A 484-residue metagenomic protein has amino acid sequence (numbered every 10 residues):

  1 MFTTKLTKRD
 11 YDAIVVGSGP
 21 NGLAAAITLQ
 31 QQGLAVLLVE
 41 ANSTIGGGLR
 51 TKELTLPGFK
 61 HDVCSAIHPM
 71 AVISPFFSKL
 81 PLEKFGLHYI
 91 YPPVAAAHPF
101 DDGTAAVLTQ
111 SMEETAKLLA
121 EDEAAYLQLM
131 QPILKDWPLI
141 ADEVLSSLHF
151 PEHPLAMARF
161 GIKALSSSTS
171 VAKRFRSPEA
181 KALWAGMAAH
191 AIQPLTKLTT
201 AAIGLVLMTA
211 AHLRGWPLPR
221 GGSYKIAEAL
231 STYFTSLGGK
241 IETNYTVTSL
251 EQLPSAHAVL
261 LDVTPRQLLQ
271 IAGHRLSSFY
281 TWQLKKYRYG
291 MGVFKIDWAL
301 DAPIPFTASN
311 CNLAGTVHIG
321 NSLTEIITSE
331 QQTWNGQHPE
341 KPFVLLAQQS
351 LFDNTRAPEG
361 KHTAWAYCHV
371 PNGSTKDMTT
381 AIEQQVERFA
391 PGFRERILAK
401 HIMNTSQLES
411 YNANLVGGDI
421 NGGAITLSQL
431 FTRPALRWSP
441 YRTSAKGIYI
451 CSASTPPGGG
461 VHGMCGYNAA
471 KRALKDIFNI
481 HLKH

Functional and structural regions predicted by a protein language model:
M1-A13, Q31-Q32, Q429-T432, L436 (+1 more regions): Extreme N-terminal leader/targeting segments of oxidoreductases
K5-K135: N-terminal glycine-rich phosphate/pyrophosphate-binding loop and immediately adjacent elements
D101-L198: Rossmann-like flavin
E114-K117, R266-Q270, A299-D301, P358-R388: Conserved FAD/dinucleotide-binding core of flavoprotein oxidoreductases
K181-P194, K341-L345, G392-P456: A glycine-rich dinucleotide-binding beta-alpha-beta segment and adjacent secondary-structure elements that constitute
L207-T248: Helical element adjacent to the flavin cofactor pocket in flavoenzyme catalytic cores
T243-A357: Mid-domain catalytic core of redox enzymes that form a hydrophobic substrate pocket/lid adjacent to a catalytic redox
C451-L474: A conserved FAD-binding loop/helix module that cradles the flavin
